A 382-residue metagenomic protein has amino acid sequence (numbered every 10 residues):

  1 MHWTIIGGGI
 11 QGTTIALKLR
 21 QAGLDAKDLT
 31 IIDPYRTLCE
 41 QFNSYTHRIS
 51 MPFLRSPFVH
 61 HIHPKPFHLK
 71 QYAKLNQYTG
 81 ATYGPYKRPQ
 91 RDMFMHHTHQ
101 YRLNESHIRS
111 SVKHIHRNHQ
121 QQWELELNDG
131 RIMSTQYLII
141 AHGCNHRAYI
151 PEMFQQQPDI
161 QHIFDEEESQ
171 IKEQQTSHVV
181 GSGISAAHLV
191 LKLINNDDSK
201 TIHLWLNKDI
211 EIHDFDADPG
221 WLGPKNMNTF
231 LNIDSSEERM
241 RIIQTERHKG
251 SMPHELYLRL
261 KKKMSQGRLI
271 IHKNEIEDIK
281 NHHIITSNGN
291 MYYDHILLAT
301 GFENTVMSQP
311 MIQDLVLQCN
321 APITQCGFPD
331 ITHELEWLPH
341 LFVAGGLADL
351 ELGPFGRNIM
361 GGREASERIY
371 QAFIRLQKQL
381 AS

Functional and structural regions predicted by a protein language model:
M1-R36, T82-I184, H188-S382: Flavin (primarily FAD) cofactor-binding/catalytic cores of flavoenzymes
Y35-C39, Y72-A73: Hydrophobic packing faces of amphipathic alpha-helices used in helical scaffolds and assembly interfaces
E40-R48: N-terminal beta-loop-helix "entrance" segment that forms/cooperates in small-molecule cofactor or anionic ligand
R48-G80, P219-I233: Flavin (FAD/FMN) cofactor-binding and adjacent substrate-gating region of FAD-dependent oxidoreductase domains
